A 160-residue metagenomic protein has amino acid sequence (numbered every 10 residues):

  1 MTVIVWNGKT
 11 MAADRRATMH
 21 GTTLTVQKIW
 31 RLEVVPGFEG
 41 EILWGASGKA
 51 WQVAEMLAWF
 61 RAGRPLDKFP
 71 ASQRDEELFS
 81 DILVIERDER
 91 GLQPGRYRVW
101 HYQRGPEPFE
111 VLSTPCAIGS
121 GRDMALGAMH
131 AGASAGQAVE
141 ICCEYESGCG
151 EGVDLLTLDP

Functional and structural regions predicted by a protein language model:
M1-E89, R96-Y97, Q103-G136: Conserved short S/T/G-enriched processing/targeting/catalytic segments and their helical context
Q137-P160: C-terminal binding/interaction regions
